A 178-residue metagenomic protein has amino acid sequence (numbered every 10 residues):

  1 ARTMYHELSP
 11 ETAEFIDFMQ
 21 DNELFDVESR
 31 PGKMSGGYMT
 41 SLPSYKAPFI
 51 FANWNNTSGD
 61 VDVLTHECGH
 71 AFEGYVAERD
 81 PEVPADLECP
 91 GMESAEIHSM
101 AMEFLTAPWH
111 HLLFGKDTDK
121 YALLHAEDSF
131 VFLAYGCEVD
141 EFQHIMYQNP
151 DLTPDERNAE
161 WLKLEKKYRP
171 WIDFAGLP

Functional and structural regions predicted by a protein language model:
A1-P178: Cation-handling catalytic/transport regions enriched in His/Asp/Glu
